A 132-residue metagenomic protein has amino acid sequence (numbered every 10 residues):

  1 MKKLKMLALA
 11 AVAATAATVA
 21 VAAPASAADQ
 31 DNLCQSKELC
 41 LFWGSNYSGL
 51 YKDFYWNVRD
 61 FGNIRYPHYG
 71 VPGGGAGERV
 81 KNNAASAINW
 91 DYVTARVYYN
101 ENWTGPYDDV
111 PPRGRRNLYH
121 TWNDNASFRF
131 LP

Functional and structural regions predicted by a protein language model:
K2-P132: Compact beta-sheet-dominated domain cores in extracellular/mature segments
